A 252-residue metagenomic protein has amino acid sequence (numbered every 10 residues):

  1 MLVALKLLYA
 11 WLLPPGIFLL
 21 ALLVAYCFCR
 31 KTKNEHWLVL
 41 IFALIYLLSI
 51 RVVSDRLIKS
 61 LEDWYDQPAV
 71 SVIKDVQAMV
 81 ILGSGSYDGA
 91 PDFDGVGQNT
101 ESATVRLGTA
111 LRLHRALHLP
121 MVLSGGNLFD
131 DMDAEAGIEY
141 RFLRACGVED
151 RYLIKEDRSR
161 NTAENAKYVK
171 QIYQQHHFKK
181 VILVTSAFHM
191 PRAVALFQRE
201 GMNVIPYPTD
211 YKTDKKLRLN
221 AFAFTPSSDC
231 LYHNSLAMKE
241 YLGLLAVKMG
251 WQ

Functional and structural regions predicted by a protein language model:
M1-C27: Membrane-embedded alpha-helical segments of integral membrane proteins
V3-L8, V53, L57-L61, M238-L245: Hydrophobic alpha-helical segments of integral membrane proteins, encompassing both true transmembrane helices
L12-F18, N203, L231, K248: Alpha-helical transmembrane anchor segments
A25-Y26, S49, V247: Structural signal for membrane-spanning alpha-helices in multi-pass inner-membrane proteins, emphasizing helix cores
F28-H36: Membrane-interface helix-boundary motifs at transmembrane edges
W37-R51: Hydrophobic membrane-insertion alpha-helices, especially the h-region of bacterial N-terminal signal peptides
R51-F224: A structural signal for short, hydrophobic/glycine-enriched beta-strand patches
R218-F222, C230-Q252: Extracytoplasmic/luminal low-complexity segments enriched in Pro/Gly and acidic/polar residues that act as flexible
